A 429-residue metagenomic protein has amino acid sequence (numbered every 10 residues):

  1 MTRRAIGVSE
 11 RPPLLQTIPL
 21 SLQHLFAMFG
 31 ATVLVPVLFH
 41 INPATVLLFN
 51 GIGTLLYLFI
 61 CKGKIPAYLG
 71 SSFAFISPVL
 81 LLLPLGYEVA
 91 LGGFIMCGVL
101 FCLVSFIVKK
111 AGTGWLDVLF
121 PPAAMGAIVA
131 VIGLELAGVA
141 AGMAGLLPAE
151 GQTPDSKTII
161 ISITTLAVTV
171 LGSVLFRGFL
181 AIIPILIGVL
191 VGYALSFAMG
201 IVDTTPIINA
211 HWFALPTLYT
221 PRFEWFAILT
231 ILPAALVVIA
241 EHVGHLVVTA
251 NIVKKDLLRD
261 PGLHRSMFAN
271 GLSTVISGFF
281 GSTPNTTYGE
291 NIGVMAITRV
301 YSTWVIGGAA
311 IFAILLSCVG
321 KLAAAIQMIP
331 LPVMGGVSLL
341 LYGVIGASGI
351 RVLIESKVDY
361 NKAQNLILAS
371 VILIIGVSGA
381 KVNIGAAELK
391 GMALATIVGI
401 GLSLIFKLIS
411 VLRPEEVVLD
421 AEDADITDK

Functional and structural regions predicted by a protein language model:
M1-P66, S72-G86: N-terminal signal-anchor module of multipass membrane proteins
R3-L15, L38-L58, P233-T303: Membrane-embedded helical hairpins/re-entrant loop segments and their flanking transmembrane helices within multi-pass
L15-M28, P154-L166, I183-P184, M199 (+2 more regions): Hydrophobic, membrane-embedded alpha-helices of multi-pass small-molecule transporters
P36-I41, A74-G86, K254, M295-T298 (+2 more regions): Membrane-interfacial helix-loop connectors
I41-L47, G63-F75, L116-M125, L180-L186 (+4 more regions): Short, non-helical or kinked segments that cap or interrupt transmembrane helices
P78-G86, S173, N291-I306, F312-S317: Interfacial segments of multi-pass membrane proteins
P84-T205, A310-V417: Membrane-embedded alpha-helical modules
A421-K429: Short, low-complexity, charge-dense intrinsically disordered segments
